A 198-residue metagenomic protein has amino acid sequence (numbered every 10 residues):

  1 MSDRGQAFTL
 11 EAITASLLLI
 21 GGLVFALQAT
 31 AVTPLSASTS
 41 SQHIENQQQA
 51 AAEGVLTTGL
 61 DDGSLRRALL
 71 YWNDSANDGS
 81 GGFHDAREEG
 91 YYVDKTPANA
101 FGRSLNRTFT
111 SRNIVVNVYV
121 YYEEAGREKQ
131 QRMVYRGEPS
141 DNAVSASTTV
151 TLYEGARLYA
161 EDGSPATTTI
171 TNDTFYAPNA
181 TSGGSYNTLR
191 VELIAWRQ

Functional and structural regions predicted by a protein language model:
M1-L35, A51-A52: Secretory targeting signatures
L27-Q198: Long, compositionally biased, intrinsically disordered regions
